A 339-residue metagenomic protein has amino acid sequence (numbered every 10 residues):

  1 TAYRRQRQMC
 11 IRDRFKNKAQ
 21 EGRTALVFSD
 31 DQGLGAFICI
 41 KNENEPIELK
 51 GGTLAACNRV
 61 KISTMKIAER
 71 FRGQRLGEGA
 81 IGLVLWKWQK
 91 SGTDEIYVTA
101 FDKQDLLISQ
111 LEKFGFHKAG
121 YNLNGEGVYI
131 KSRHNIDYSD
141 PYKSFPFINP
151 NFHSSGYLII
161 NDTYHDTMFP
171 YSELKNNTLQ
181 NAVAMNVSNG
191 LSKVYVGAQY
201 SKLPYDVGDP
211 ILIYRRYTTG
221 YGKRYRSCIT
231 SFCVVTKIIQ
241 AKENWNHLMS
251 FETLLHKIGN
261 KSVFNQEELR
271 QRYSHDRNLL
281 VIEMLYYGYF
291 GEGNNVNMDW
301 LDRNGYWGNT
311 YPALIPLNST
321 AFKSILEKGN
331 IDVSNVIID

Functional and structural regions predicted by a protein language model:
T1-I11: Single conserved hydrophobic/aromatic residue that forms the stacking wall/gate of nucleotide- or nucleobase-binding
T24-D30, I96: Cytosolic beta-strand hydrophobic patch enriched in CBS
D31-T64: Conserved acyl-donor/pantetheine-binding loop and adjacent beta-alpha core of acyl/acetyltransferases and related
I67, G73-K87: Conserved acetyl-CoA-binding loop-helix of GNAT-fold acetyltransferases
K87, D94, V98, L106-V187 (+2 more regions): Contiguous surface segments at macromolecular interaction interfaces
N186-G197: Short, structured beta-strand/loop micro-motifs enriched in basic residues and often containing a Trp
S201-G220: Short coil-to-beta transition motif at edge beta-strands of beta-rich domains
Y221-V234: Short coil-to-beta-strand transition motifs
